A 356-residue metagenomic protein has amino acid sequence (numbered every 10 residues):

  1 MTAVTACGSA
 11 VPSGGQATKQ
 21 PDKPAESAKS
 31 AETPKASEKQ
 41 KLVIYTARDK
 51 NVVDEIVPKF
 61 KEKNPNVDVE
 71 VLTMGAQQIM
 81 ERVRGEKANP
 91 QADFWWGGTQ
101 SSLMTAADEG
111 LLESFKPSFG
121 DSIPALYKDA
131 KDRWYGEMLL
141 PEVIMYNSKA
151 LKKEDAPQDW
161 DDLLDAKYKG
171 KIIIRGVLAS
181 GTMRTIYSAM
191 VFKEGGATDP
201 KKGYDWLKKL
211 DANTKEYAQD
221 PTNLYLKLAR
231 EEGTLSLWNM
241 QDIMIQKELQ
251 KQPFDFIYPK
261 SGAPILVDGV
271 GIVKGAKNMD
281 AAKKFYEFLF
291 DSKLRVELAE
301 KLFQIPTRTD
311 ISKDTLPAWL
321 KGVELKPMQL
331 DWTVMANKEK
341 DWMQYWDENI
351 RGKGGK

Functional and structural regions predicted by a protein language model:
M1-K41, G354-K356: Short, low-complexity disordered leader/linker segments with a strong preference for bacterial N-terminal type II
A36-R48, V67-L72, K171-I173: Short, well-ordered beta-strand elements
T46-D54, Q77, P90-E232: Extracytoplasmic ligand-binding site segments that recognize negatively charged/polar headgroups
E55-E70: Short alpha-helix C-terminal cap/hinge motif
S101-T105, A229, T234-P253, L302: A ligand-binding cleft/hinge motif common to bilobed small-molecule-binding domains
L140, W206-L210, Y217-A218, Q250-K274 (+1 more regions): Periplasmic-binding protein-like
V143-A150, S188-F192, L266-N278, E297-L298: A bilobed periplasmic-binding-protein/Venus flytrap-type ligand-binding module shared by bacterial periplasmic
D268, V273-L330: Mature extracytoplasmic/periplasmic domains
